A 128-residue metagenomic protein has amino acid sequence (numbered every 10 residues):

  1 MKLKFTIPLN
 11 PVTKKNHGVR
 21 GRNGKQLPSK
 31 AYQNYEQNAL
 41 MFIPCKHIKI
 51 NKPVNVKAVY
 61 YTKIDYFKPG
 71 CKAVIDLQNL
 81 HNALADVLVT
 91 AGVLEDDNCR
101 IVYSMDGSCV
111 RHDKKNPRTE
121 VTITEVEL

Functional and structural regions predicted by a protein language model:
M1-L128: Acidic, proline/glycine-enriched N-terminal capping motif
